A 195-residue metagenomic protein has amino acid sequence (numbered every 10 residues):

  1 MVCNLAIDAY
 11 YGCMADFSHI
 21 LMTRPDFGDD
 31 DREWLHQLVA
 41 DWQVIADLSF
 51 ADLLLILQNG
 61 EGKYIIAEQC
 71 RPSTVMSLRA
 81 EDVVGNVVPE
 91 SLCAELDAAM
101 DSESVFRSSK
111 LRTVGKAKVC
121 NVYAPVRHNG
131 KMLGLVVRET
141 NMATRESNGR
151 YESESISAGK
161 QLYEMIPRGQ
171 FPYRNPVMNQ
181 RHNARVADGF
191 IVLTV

Functional and structural regions predicted by a protein language model:
C3-Y10: Short, positively charged and aromatic/hydrophobic N-terminal segments
Y10-L21, I66-P72, L133: Short, compositionally biased low-complexity segments
M14-F27, L135, E139-V186: Juxtadomain coupling helices with adjacent low-complexity linkers
M22-D31, L54-I56: Non-catalytic N-terminal regions of enzymes
D31-L54, P167-V195: Sensory modules in modular signal-transduction proteins
V39-A40, L92-V119, Y163-V186: Short, basic/aromatic recognition patches
W42-F106, V195: Structured interaction and signal-relay segments at domain junctions
E90-E154: Sensory/regulatory domains in signal-transduction proteins
